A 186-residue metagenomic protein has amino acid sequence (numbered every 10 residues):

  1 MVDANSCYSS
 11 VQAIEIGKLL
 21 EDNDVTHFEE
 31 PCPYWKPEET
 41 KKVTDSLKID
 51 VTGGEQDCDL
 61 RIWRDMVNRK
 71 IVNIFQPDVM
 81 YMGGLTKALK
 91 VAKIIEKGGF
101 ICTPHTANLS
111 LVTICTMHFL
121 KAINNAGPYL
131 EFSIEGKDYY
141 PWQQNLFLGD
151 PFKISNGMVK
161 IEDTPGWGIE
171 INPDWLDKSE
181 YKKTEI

Functional and structural regions predicted by a protein language model:
S6: Ligand/substrate-recognition segments at binding pockets and active sites
K18, D24, P33-M158: Shared catalytic-loop signature of beta/alpha-barrel
G136-I186: C-terminal extensions of enzymes
